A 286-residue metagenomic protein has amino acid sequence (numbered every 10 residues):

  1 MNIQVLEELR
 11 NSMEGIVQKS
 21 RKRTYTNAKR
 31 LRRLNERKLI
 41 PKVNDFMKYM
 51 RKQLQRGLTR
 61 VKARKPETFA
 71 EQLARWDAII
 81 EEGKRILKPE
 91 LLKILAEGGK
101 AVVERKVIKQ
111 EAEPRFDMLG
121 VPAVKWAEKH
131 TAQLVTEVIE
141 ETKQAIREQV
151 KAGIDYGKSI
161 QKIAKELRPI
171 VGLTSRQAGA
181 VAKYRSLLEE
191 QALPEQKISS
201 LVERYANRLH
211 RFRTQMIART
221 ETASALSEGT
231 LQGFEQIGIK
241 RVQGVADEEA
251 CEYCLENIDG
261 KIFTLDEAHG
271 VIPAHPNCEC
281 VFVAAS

Functional and structural regions predicted by a protein language model:
M1-R204, S286: N-terminal leader/targeting and assembly helices and adjacent pre-domain segments
Q196, L201-S286: Acidic, glycine-rich two-metal-ion catalytic cores of nucleic acid-processing enzymes
